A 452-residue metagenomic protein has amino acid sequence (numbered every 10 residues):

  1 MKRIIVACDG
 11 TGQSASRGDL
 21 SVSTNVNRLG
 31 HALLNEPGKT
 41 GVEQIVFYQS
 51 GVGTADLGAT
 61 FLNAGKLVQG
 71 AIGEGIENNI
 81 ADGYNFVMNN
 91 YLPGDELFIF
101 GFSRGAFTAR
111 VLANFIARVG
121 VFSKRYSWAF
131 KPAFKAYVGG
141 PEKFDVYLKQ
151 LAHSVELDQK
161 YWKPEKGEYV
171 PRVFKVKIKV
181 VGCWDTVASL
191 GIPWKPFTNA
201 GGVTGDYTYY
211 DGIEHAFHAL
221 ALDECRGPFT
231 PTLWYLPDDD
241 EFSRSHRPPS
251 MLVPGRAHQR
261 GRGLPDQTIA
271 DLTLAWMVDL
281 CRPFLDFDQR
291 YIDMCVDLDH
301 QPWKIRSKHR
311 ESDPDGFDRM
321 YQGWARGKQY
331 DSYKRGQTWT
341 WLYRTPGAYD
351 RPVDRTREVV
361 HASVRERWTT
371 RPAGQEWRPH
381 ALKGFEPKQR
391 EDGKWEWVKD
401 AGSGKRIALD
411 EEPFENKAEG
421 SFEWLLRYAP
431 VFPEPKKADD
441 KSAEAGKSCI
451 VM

Functional and structural regions predicted by a protein language model:
M1-M452: Active-site- or binding-pocket-proximal scaffold segments within functional domains
